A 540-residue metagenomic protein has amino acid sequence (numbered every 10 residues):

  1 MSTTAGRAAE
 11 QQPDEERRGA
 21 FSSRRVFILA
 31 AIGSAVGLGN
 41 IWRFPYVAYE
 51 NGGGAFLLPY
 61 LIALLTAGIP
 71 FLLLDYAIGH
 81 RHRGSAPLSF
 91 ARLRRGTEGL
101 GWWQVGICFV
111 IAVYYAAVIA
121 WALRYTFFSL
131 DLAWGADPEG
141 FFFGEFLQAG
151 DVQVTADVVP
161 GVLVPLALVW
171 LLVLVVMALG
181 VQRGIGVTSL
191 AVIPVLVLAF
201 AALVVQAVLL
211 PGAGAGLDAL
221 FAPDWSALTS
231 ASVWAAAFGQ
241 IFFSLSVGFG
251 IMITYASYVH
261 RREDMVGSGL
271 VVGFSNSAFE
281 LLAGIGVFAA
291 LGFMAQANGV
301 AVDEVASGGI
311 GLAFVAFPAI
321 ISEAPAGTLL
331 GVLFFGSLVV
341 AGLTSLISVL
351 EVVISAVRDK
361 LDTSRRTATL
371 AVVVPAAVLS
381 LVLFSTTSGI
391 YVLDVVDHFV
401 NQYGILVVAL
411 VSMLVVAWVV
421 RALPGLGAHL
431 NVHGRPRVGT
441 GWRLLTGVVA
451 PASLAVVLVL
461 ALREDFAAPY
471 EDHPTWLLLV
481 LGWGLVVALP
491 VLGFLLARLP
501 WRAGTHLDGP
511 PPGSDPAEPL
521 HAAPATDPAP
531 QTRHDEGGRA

Functional and structural regions predicted by a protein language model:
M1-W42, F71-Y76, H80-L93, G99-W102 (+3 more regions): Membrane-interface "cap" regions at the ends of multi-pass membrane proteins
S2-R25, G186, L190-L343, I347 (+2 more regions): Membrane-embedded translocation segments of transport machinery
E15-G19, V47-N51, A86-G99, W103 (+7 more regions): Inter-helical loop and helix-membrane interface segments of multi-pass membrane transporters/permeases
S23-L61, A215, I251-A256, S268-L270 (+4 more regions): Transmembrane helix-boundary motif of multi-pass solute transporters/channels
L38-V47, N51-G54, V173-G184, V205-L217 (+9 more regions): Transmembrane helix-loop junctions in multi-pass membrane proteins
A48-L74, I405, L481-P490: Extracellular loop-to-transmembrane helix junctions
F71, Y115-G140, V197-F221, L291-F293 (+4 more regions): Hydrophobic alpha-helical segments and their helix-loop junctions in multi-pass secondary transporters
D362-V373, V400-D465, P469-L481: C-terminal membrane-solvent junction of multi-pass transporters and transport-like membrane proteins
